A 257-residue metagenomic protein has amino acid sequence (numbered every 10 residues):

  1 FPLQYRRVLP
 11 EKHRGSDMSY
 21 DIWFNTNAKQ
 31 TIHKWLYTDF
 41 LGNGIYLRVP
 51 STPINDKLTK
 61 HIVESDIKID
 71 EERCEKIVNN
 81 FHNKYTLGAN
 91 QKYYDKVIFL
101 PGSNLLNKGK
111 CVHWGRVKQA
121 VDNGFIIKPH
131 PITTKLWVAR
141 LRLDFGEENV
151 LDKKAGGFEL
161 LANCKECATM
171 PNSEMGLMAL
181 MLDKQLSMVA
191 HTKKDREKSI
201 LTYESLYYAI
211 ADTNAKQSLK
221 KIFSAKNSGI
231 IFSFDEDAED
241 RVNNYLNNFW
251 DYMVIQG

Functional and structural regions predicted by a protein language model:
F1-K84: Secretory-pathway glycan-assembly enzymes, especially type II membrane glycosyltransferases that use nucleotide-sugar
H13, G115, P131-L182, L186: Donor nucleotide-activated moiety binding/catalytic core segment of transferases that use nucleotide-activated donors
M18-I22, V97, E166: Structural motif
N27-Q30, G42, S103-N107, P131-T134 (+2 more regions): Short, solvent-exposed loop/turn segments at secondary-structure junctions
L41-G42, N149-G157, A190-R196: Short, acidic/turn-prone active-site loops that include or flank metal/cofactor- and phosphate-binding residues
Y46-Y93, R196-G257: Leloir-type glycosyltransferase catalytic cores
L87-R140: Conserved catalytic-core segment of nucleotide-activated headgroup transferases in glycan assembly
L182-L201: Gly/Pro- and small hydrophobic-enriched strand-loop and loop-to-helix capping segments that sit at the rims
